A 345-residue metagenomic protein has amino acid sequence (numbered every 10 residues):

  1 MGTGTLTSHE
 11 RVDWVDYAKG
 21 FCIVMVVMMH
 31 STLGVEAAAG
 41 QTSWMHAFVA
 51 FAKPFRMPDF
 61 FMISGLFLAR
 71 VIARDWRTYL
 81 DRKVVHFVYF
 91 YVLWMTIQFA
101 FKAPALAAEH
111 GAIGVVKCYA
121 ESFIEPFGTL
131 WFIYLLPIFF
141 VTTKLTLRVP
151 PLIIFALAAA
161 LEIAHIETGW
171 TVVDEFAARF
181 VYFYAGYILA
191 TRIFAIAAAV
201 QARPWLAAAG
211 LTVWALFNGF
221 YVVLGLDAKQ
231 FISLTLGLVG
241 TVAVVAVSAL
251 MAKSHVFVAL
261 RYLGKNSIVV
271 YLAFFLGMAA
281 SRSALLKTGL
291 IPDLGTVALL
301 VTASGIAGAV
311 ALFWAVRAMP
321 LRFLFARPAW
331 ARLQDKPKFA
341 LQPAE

Functional and structural regions predicted by a protein language model:
G2-E345: Alpha-helical transmembrane segments and their immediate juxtamembrane cytosolic regions
